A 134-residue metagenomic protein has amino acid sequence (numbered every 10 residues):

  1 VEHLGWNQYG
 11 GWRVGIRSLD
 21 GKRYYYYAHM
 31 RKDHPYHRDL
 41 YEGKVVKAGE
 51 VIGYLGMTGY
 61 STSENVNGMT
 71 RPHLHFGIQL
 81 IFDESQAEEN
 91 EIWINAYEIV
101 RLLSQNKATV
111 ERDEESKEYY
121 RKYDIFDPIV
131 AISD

Functional and structural regions predicted by a protein language model:
V1-D39, S63-P72: Zn2+-dependent peptidoglycan hydrolase active-site motif and core
V1-E2, H37-L55: Short, well-structured beta-strand-loop connectors
L4-W6, M30, L55-T58, I81: Residue-level recognition of beta-strand microenvironments
R13-I16, K47-E64: Short hydrophobic beta/alpha edge segments that flank linear recognition/processing sites
G21, Y60, I81-D83: Short coil/turn motifs at secondary-structure junctions
Y27, I52, H75: Short alpha-helical segments in extracytoplasmic peptidoglycan/chitin-binding modules and envelope-associated proteins
K44, V66-D134: Acidic, glycine-rich catalytic/binding loops that coordinate metals and/or anionic ligands
